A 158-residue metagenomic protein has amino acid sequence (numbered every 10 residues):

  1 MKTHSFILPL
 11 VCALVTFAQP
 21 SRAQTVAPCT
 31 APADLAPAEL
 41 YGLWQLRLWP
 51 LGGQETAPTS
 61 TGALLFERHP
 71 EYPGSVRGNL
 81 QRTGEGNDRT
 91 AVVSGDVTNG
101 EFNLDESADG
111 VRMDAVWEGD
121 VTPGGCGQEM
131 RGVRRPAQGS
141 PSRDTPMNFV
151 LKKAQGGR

Functional and structural regions predicted by a protein language model:
M1-L8: Bacterial N-terminal signal peptides that target proteins for export
L8-T16: Bacterial N-terminal signal peptides
T25-A63, D96-R158: Beta-sheet ligand-binding and adhesion/scaffold domains
E55-D96: N-terminal glycine/threonine-rich, aromatic-flanked beta-hairpin/loop signature
